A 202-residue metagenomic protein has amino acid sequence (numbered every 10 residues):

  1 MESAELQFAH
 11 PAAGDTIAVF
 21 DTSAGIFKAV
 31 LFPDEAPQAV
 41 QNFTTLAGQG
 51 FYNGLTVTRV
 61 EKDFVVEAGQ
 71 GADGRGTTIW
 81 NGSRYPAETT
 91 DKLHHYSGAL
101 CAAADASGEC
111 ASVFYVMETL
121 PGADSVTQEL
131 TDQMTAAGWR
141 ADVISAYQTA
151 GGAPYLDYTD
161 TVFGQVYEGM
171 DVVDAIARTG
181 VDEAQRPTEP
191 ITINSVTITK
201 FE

Functional and structural regions predicted by a protein language model:
M1-E202: Cyclophilin-like peptidyl-prolyl cis-trans isomerases
